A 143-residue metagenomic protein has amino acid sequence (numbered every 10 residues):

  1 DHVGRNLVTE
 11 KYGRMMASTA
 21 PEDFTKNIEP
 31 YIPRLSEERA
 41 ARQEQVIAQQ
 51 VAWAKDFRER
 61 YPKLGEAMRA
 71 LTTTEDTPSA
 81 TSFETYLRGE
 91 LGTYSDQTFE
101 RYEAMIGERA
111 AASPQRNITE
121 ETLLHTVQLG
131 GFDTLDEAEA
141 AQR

Functional and structural regions predicted by a protein language model:
D1-Y12, V46-I47, L91-G107: Short, structured motif recognition centered on aromatic/hydrophobic residues
G13-M16, T25, E29-I32, S36 (+5 more regions): Residue-level detector of alpha-helical secondary structure
L35, A40-R58, R143: N-terminal hydrophobic signal/anchor transmembrane helix of membrane proteins
Q49, L123-L124: EF-hand and EF-hand-like helix-loop-helix modules
A54-R69: Terminal low-complexity "docking" segments
M68-E90: Eukaryotic low-complexity, mixed-charge intrinsically disordered interaction/regulatory segments enriched in acidic
A111, Q115-E121, A138: Short, surface-exposed polybasic-aromatic patches that bind anionic ligands, especially phosphate groups
H125-F132, E137-Q142: Solvent-exposed beta-strand motifs enriched in subsets of small alpha/beta binding domains, especially certain
